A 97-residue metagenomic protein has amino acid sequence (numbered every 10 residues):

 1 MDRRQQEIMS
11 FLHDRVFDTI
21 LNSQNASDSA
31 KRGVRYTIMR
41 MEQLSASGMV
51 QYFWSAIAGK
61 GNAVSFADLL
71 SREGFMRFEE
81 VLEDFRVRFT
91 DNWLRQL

Functional and structural regions predicted by a protein language model:
M1-G33, E83-L97: Short terminal alpha-helical segments
M1-Q5, M9, Q43-A46, S71-F78 (+1 more regions): Intrinsic-disorder-associated interaction segments
F11, Q51-Y52, S65, L70: Aromatic-residue detector
I20-N62: Amphipathic alpha-helical interaction modules
A58-L97: Amphipathic alpha-helical binding modules
